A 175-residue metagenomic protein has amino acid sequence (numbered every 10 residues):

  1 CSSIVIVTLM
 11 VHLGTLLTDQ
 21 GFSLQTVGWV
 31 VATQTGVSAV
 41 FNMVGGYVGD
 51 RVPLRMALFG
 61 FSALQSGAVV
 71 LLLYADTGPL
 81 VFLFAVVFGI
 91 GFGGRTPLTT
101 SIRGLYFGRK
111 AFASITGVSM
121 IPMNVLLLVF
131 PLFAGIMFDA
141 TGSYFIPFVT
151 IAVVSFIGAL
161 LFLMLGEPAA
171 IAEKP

Functional and structural regions predicted by a protein language model:
C1-N42, F130: Extracytoplasmic gate region of multi-pass secondary transporters
F41-P53, F138-D139: Helix-to-loop junctions at the C-terminal end of transmembrane segments in multipass secondary transporters
M56-L71: Structural signature of the two symmetry-related core transmembrane helices
P79-V87: Paired small-residue
G94-F107: Intracellular juxtamembrane helix-capping segments at the cytosolic ends of symmetry-related transmembrane helices
Y106-T141: A late C-terminal transmembrane helix in Major Facilitator Superfamily
I136-V153: A membrane-interface helix-boundary motif in multi-pass transporters
A152-P175: Multi-pass alpha-helical transporter architecture, strongest for 12-TM Major Facilitator/SLC carriers used
